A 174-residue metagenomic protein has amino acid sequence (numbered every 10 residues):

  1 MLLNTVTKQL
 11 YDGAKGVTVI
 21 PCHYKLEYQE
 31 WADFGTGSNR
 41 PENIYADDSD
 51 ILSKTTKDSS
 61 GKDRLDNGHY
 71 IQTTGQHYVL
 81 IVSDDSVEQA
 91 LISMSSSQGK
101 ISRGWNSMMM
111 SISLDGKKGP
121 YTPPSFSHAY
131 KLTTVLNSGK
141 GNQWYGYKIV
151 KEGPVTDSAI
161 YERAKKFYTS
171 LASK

Functional and structural regions predicted by a protein language model:
M1-V87, G139-G141, G146, K151-D157: OB-fold ssDNA-binding interfaces and closely related basic DNA-contact patches used across DNA replication/repair
V79-D115: Short acidic, glycine/tyrosine-flanked loop/strand segments centered on an H-E-D-like triad
N106-K174: Long, compositionally biased interface segments
